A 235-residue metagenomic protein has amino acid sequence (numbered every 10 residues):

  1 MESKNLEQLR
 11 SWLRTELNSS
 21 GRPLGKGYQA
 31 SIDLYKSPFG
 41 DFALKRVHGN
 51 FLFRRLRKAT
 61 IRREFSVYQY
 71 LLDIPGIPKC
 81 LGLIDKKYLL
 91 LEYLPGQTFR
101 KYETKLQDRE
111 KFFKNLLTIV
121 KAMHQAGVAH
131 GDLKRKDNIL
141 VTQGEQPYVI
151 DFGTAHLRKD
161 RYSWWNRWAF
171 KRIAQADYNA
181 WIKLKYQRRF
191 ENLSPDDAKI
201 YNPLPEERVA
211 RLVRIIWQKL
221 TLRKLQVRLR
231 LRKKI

Functional and structural regions predicted by a protein language model:
M1-P23, L225-K234: Juxta-kinase regulatory segment immediately upstream of eukaryotic protein kinase catalytic domains
L17-Q69: ATP-binding glycine-rich loop module of kinase domains
L34-F39, E92-Y93, T142: Active-site beta-strand termini and strand-to-loop segments that position acidic
F51-L52, T98-F99, L157-K159: Conserved protein kinase catalytic core
R57-K58, V67-N115, I119: Conserved structural core of kinase catalytic domains
H124-T142: Catalytic-loop of the protein kinase fold
T142-I235: C-lobe/activation-segment region of protein kinase-like
